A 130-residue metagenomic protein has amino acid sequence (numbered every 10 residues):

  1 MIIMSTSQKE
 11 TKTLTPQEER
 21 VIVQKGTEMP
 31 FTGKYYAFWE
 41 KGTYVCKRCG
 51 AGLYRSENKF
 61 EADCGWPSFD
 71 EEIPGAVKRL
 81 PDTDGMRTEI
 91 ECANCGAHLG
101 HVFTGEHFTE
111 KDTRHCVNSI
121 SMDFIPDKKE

Functional and structural regions predicted by a protein language model:
I3-E130: A short Gly-Trp-Pro
